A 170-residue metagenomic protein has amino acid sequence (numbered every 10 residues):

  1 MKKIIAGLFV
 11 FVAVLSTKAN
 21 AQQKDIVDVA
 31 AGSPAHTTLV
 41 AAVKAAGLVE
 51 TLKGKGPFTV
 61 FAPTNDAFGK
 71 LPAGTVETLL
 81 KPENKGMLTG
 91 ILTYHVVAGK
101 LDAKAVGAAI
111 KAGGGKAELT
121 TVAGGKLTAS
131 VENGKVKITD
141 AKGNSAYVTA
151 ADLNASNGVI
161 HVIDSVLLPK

Functional and structural regions predicted by a protein language model:
I5-G7, L15, A19-K170: Mature, structured domains of secreted/extracytosolic soluble proteins
